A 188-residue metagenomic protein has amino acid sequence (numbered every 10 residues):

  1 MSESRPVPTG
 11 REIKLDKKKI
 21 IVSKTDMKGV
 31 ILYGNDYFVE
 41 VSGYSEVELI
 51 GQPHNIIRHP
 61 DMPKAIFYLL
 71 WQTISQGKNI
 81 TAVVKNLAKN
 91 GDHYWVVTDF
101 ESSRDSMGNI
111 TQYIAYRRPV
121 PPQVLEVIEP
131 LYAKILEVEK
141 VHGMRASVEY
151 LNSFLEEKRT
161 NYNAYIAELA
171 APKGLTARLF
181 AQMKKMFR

Functional and structural regions predicted by a protein language model:
M1-S2, M186: N-terminal start-of-domain structural block
S2-L136: Sensory/regulatory domains in signal-transduction proteins
M107-K173: Sensory coupling linkers of modular signal transduction proteins
E168-R188: C-terminal non-catalytic accessory extensions
